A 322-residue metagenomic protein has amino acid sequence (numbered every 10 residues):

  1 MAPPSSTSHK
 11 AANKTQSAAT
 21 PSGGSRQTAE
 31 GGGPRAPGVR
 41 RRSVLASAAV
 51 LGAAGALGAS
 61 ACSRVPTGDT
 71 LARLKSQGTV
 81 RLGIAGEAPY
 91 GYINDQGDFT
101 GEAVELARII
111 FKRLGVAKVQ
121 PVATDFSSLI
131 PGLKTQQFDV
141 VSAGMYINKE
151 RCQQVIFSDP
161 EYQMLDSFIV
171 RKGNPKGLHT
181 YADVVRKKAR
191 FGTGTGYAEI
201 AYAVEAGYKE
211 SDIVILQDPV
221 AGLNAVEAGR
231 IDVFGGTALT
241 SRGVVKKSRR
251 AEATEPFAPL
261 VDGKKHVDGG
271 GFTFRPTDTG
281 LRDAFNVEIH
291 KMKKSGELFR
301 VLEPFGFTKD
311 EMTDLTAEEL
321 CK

Functional and structural regions predicted by a protein language model:
M1-V39, S47-L57: N-terminal secretory signal peptides
R64, A198-I213, A253, N286-K322: Ligand-binding clefts/hinges and TM-proximal coupling segments of bilobed small-molecule sensing domains
T67, Q120-P131, H179, V214-N224: Short helix-initiation/N-cap motifs at beta->coil->alpha
G68-A143, Q153: Extracytoplasmic small-molecule ligand-binding "clamshell" domains of the periplasmic binding protein/Venus flytrap
L71-R73, K172-R190: Flexible hinge/capping segments at coil-to-helix
V104-R113, N174, A182, Y197 (+1 more regions): Extended ligand-binding regions for polar small-molecule ligands
G144-Q153, Y202-E205, D232-H266: A ligand-binding cleft/hinge motif common to bilobed small-molecule-binding domains
Q163-S167, S248-N286, T308-K322: Periplasmic-binding protein-like
